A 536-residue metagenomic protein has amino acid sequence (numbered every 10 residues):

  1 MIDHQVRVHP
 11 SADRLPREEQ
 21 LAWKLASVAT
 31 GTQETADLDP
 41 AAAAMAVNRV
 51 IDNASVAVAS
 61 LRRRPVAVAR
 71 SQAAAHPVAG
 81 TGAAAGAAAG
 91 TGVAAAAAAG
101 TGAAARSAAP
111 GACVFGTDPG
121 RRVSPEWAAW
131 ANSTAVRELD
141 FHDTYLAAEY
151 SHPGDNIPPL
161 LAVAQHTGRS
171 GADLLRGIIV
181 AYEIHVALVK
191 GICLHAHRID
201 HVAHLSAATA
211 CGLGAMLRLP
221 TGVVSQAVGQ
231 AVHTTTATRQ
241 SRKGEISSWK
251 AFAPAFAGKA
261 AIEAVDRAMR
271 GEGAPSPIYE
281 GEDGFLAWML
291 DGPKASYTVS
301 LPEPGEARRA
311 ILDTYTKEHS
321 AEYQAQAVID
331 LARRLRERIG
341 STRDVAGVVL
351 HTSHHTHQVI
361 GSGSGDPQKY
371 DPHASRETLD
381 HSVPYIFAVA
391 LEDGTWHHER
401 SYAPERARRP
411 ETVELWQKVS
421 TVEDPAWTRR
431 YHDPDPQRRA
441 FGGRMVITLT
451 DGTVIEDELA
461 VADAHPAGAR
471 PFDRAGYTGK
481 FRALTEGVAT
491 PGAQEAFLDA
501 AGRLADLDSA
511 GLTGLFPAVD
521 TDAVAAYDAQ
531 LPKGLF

Functional and structural regions predicted by a protein language model:
M1-G86, G90-Y150, I246-K259, D266-F536: Terminal-appendage/accessory-domain detector
W23, S27, D52, P158 (+7 more regions): Generic structural signal for well-ordered, non-membrane alpha-helices
N132-L188: Hydrophobic alpha-helical hairpins/lids featuring a short glycine-rich hinge
G154-A162, E183, H204, A208-G212 (+3 more regions): Short amphipathic alpha-helical face segments that pack within enzyme cores and frequently flank/anchor catalytic
V163, G214, L335, I339: Hydrophobic pocket-lining residues that define ligand/cofactor binding sites across diverse proteins
A164-K259, E263, P277-I278, E282: Glycine-rich, mobile lid/loop segments that gate access to catalytic sites or pores
